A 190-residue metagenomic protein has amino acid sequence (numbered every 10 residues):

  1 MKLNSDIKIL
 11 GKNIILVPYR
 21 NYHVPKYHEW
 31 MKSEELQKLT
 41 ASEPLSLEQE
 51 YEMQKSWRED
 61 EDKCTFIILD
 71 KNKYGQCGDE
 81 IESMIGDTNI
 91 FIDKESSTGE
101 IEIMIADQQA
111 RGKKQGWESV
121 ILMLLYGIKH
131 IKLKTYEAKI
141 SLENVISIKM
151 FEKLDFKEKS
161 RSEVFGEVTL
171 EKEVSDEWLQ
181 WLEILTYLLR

Functional and structural regions predicted by a protein language model:
M1-P25, E29-W30, N72-R190: Acyl-donor (CoA/ACP) binding surface of acyl/acetyltransferases
L36-P44: A short gly/proline-enriched turn/hairpin at secondary-structure junctions
L36-Q37, K63, K157: A general structural signal for well-ordered secondary-structure junctions
T40, E50, W57, I103-I105 (+1 more regions): Long, contiguous hydrophobic alpha-helical segments, chiefly transmembrane helices and signal peptides
E43-T65, D70-C77: Active-site rim helix/loop that mediates acceptor-substrate recognition in acyltransferases
